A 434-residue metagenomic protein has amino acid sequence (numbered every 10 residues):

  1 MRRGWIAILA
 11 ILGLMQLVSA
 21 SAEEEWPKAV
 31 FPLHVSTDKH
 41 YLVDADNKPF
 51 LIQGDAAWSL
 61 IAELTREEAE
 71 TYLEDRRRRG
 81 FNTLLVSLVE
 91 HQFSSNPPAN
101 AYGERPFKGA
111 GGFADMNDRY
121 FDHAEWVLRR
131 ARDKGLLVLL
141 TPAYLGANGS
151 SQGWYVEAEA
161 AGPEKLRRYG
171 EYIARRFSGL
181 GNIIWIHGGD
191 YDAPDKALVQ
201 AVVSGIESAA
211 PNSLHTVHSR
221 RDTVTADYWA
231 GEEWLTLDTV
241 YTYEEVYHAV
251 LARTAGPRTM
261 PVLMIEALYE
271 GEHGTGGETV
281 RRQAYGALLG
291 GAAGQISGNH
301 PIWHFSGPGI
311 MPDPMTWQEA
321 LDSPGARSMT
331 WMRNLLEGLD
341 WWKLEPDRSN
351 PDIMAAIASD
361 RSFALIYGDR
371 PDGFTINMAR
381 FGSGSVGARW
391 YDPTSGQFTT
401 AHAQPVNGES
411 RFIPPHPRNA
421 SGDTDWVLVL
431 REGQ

Functional and structural regions predicted by a protein language model:
M1-A7: Bacterial N-terminal signal peptides that target proteins for export
A7-Q16: Bacterial N-terminal signal peptides
A20-A22: Boundary at the C-terminal end of the N-terminal hydrophobic targeting segment
E25, E272, V280-H402, S410-Q434: Aromatic- and carboxylate-lined catalytic core of secreted/periplasmic carbohydrate-active enzymes
W26-V30, V35-L237, Y241-H248: Active-site mouth of glycoside hydrolases
A56, Q404-P405: A generic structural motif
I186-G188, T216-H218, T239, L263-E266 (+2 more regions): Short beta-strand segments
E232-S306: Catalytic-core region of carbohydrate-active enzymes that cleave or remodel glycosidic bonds
